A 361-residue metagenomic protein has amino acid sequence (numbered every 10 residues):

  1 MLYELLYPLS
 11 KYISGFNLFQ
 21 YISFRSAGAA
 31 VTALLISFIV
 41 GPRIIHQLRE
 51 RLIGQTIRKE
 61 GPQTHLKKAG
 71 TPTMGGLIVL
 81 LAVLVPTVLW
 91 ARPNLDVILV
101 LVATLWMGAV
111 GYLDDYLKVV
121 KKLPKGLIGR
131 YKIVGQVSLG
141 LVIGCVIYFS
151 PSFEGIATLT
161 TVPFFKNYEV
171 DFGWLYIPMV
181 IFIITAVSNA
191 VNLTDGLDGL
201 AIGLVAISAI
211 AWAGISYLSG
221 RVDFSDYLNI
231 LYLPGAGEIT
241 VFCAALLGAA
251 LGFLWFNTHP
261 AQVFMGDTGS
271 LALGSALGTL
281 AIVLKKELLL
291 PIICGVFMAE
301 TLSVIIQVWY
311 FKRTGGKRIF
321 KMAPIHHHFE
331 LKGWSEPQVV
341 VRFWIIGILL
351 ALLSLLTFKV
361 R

Functional and structural regions predicted by a protein language model:
L2-I44, L81-A91, I98-A109, I143-S152 (+3 more regions): Alpha-helical transmembrane segments
P42-E60: Membrane-interface helix-loop junction between the first two transmembrane segments
T56-T73, D96, Y217, D223-Y227 (+1 more regions): Alpha-helical transmembrane segments and immediately membrane-proximal extracytoplasmic
I57-T71, P124-G135, H326, L331: Juxtamembrane helix-capping/reentrant segments at transmembrane boundaries
K67-L80, R130-L139, E336-I346: Select subsegments of transmembrane alpha-helices in polytopic membrane proteins, especially boundary-proximal
P93-L101, V120-G135: Membrane-interfacial loop-to-helix junctions in multi-pass inner-membrane proteins
A109-Y116: Alpha-helical transmembrane segments within multi-pass membrane transporters and channels
K118-I128, V162-V170: Membrane interface segments of multi-pass transport proteins and intramembrane proteases
